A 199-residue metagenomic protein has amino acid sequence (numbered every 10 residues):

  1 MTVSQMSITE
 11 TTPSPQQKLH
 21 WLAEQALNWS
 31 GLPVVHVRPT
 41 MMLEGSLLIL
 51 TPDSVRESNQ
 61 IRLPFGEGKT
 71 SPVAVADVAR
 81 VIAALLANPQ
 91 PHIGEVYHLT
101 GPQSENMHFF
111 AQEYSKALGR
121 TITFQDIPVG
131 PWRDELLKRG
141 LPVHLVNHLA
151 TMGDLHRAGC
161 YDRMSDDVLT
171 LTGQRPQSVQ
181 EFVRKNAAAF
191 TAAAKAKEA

Functional and structural regions predicted by a protein language model:
M1-S4: Short beta-strand elements of ligand-binding domains
M6-T123, E135-R139, H144-L145, R157-A158: Oxidoreductase cofactor-interface core, primarily capturing Rossmann-like NAD(P)-dependent enzymes
V75, M107, V129, S178-V179: Structural motif detector for alpha-helix initiation sites
H92, G130-A199: A hydrophobic C-terminal alpha-helical subdomain
